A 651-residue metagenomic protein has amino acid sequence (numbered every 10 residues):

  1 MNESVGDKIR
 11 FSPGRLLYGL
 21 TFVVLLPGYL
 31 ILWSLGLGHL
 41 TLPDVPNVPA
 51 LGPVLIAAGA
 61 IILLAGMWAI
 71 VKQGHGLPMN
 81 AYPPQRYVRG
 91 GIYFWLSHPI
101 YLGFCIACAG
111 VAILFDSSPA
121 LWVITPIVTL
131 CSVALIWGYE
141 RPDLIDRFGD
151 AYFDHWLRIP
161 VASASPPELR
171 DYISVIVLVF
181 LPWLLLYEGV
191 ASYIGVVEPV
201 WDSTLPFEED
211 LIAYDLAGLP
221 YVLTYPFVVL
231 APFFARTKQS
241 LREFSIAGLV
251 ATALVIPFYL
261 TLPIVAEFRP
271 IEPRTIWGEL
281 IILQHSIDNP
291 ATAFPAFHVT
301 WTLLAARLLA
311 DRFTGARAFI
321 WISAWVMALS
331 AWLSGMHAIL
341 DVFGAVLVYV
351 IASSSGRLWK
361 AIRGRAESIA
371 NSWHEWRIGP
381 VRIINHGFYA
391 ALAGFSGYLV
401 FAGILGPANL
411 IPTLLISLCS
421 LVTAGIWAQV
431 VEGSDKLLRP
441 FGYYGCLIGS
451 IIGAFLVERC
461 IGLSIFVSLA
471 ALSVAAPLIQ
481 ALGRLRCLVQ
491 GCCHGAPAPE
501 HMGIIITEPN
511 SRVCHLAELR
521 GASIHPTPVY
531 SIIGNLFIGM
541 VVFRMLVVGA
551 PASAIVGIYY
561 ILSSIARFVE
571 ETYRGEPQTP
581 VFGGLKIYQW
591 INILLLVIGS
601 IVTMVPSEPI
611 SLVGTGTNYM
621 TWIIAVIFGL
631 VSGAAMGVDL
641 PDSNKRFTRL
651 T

Functional and structural regions predicted by a protein language model:
M1-E3, A164-F227, I281: N-terminal transmembrane-helix/juxtamembrane module of multi-pass inner/ER membrane proteins
M1-G90, L102-S163: Membrane-anchoring alpha-helices and their flanking helix-loop junctions
E3, A81-F94, I100, F153-R158 (+3 more regions): Active-site-proximal inter-transmembrane loops
V24-L25, P49-A58, I62, P166-Y193 (+1 more regions): N-terminal signal-anchor transmembrane alpha helix
L25-G36, F180-P199, A393-V400, G425 (+2 more regions): Alpha-helical transmembrane segments of multi-pass membrane proteins
I70-H75, G195-V196, V200, A235-A318 (+3 more regions): Membrane-interface loops
G103-F115, V228-F233, V299-I320, L347-G356 (+5 more regions): Membrane-interfacial alpha-helical segments at the cytosolic side of multi-pass membrane proteins
D215, L223-P226, R365-T651: Hydrophobic, membrane-interfacing alpha helices
